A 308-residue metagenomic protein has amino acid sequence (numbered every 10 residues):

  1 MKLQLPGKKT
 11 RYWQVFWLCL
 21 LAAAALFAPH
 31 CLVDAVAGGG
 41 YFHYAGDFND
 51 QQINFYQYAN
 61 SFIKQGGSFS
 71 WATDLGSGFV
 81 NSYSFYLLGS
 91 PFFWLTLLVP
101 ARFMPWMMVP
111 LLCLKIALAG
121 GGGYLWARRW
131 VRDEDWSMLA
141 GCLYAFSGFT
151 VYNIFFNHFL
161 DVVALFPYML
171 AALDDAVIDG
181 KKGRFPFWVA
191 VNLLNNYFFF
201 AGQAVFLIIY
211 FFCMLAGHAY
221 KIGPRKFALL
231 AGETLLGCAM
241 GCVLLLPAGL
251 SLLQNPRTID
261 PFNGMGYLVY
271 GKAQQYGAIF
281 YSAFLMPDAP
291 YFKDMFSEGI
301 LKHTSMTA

Functional and structural regions predicted by a protein language model:
M1-D34, L229-L230, T234: Start-transfer (signal-anchor) and selected internal transmembrane alpha helices of multi-pass inner/ER membrane
L5-G7, G66, D175-G180, R225: Membrane-interface extramembranous regions at the lipid-water interface
A28-V36, L244-G249: Membrane-interface motif at the C-terminal end of an N-terminal transmembrane signal
H30-W130, D135-P167, N195, A278-A283 (+1 more regions): Active-site lumenal/periplasmic loops and adjacent helix-entry segments of GT-C-fold, multi-pass membrane
G46-I63, S84, F227, T234-A308: Periplasmic/ER-lumenal interhelical loops and adjacent helix-loop junctions in multi-pass membrane proteins
C113-R129, D135-G217, L229-G249, Q254: Membrane-embedded helix bundles of polyisoprenyl
D174, C213, G217-Y220, D260-V269: Anion-coordinating catalytic cores for phosphoryl-, nucleotidyl-, and glycosidic chemistry
Y220-A228: Membrane-interface helix-loop-helix junctions at transmembrane boundaries of multi-pass membrane enzymes, predominantly
